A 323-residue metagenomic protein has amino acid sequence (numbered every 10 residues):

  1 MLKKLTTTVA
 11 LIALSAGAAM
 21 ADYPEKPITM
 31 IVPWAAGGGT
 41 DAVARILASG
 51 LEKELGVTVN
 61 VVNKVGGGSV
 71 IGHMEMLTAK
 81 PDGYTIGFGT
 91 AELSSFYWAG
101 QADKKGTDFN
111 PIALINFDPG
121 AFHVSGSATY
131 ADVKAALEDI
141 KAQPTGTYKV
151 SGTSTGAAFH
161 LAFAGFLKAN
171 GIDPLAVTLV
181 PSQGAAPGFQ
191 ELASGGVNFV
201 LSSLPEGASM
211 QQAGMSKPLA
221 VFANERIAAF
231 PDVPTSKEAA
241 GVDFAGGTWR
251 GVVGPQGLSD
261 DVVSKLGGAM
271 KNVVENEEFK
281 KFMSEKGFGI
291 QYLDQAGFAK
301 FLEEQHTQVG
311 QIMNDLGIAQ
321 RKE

Functional and structural regions predicted by a protein language model:
M1-M20: Gram-negative bacterial Sec-dependent N-terminal signal peptides
A19-M30, K53-T58, A79-T85, K134-Y148 (+5 more regions): Immediate post-signal peptide segment of exported/extracytoplasmic ligand-binding proteins
A21-D108, I172-N198, I290-Y292, M313-E323: N-terminal (or domain-start) structured segment
E75-Y84, W98-P187, S236-E238, W249-F282: Hinge/capping helix and adjacent helix->loop/strand transition within the periplasmic-binding protein
A91-Q101, H160, G165-G171, S194 (+2 more regions): A ligand-binding cleft/hinge motif common to bilobed small-molecule-binding domains
F117, E206-E275, E304-T307, I312 (+1 more regions): C-terminal lobe and pocket-closing loops of periplasmic/extracytoplasmic Venus-flytrap solute-binding proteins
K149, F282-F301: Surface-exposed aromatic
